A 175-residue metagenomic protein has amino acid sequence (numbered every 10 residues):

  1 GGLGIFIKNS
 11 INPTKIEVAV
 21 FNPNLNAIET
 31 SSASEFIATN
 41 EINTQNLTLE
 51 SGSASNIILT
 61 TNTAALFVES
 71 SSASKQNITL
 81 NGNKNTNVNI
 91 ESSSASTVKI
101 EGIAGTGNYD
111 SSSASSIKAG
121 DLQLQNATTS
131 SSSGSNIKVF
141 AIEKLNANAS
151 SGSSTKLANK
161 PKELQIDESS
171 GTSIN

Functional and structural regions predicted by a protein language model:
G1-G52, I58-S71, N77-N89, G105-G107 (+3 more regions): Acidic (Asp/Glu) and glycine-rich low-complexity loops/linkers that are typically intrinsically disordered
Q76-N175: Short, surface-exposed interaction patches in beta-rich subdomains that mediate adhesion/assembly near membranes
